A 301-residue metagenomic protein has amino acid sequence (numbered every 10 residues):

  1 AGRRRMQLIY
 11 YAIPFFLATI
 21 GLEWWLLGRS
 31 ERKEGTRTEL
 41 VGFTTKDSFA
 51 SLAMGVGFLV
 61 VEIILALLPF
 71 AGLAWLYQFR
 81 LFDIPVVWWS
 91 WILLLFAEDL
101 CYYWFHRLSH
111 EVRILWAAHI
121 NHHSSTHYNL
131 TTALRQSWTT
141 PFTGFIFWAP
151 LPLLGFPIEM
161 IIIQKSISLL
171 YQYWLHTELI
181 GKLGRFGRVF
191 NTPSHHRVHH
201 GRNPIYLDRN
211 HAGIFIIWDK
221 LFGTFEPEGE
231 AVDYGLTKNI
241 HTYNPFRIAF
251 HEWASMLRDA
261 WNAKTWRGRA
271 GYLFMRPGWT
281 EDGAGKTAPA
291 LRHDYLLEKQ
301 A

Functional and structural regions predicted by a protein language model:
A1-R5: Short, Lys/Arg-enriched N-terminal segments with co-localized hydrophobic residues within the first ~10-30 amino acids
M6-F16: Hydrophobic transmembrane alpha-helical segments in integral membrane proteins
A18-R29, E62, A66: Alpha-helical transmembrane segments of multi-pass membrane proteins
L22-F49: Membrane-interface helix-loop junction between the first two transmembrane segments
E23, L52, W218: Residue-level signal for inorganic ion chemistry
V56-L65, I84-G235: Membrane-embedded catalytic scaffold of the fatty acid hydroxylase/desaturase
L73-D83: Membrane-interface helix termini and inter-helical loops of multi-pass transporters
V232-A301: Cytosolic-facing loops and C-terminal tails of multi-pass membrane proteins
